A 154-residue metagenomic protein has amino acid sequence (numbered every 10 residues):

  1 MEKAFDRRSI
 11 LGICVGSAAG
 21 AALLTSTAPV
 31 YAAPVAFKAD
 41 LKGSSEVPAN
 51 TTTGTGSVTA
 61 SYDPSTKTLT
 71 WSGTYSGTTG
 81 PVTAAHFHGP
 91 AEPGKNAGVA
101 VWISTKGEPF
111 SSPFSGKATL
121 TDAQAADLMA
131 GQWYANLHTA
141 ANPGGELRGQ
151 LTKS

Functional and structural regions predicted by a protein language model:
E2-A85, G89-S154: Metal-centered catalytic cores of metalloenzymes
